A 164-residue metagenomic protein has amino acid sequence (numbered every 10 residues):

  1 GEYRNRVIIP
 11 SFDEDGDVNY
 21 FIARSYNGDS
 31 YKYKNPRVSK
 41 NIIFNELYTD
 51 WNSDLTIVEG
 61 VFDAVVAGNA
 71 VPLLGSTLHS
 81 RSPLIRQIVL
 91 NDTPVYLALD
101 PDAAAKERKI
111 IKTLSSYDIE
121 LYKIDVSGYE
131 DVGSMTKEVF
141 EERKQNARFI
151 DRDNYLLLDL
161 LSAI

Functional and structural regions predicted by a protein language model:
G1-P94: Phosphate-handling DNA/RNA-contact segment within nucleic-acid enzymes
I57, L90-A98, R108-I164: Replication-associated primase and helicase/ATPase modules
V66, A105-E107: Extracytoplasmic/secreted cell-surface and envelope-processing proteins
T77-L78, P101-A104: Short acidic, S/G/P-rich loop/turn micro-motifs used as interaction or catalytic elements
